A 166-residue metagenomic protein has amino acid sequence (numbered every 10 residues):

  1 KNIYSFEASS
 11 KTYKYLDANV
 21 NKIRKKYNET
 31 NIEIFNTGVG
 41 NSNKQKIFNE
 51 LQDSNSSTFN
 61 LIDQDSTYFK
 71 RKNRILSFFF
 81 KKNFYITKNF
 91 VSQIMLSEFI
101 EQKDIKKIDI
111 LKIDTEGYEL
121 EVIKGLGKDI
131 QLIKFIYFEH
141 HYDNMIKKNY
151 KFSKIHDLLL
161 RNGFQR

Functional and structural regions predicted by a protein language model:
K1-R166: Phosphate/nucleotide-binding beta-alpha loop and adjacent structural elements of enzyme active sites
